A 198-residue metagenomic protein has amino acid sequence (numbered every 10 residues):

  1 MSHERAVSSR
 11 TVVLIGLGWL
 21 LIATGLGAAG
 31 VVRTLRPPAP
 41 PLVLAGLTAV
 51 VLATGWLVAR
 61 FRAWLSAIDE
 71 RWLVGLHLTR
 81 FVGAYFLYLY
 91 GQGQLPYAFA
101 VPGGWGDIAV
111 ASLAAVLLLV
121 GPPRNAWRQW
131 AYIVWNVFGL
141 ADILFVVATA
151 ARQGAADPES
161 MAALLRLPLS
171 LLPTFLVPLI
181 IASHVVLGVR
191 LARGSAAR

Functional and structural regions predicted by a protein language model:
S2-L17, R193: N-terminal membrane topogenic signal
H3-A6, R33-R36, A59-E70, P122-A131 (+1 more regions): Membrane-interface helix-boundary motifs at transmembrane edges
L14-A28, P41-A59, L140-V147: Hydrophobic core of alpha-helical transmembrane segments in multi-pass integral membrane proteins
T34-G93: A glycine-rich, hydrophobic loop/mini-helix early in the fold
A45-V58, A109-L118, L172-R190: Hydrophobic cores of alpha-helical transmembrane segments in multi-pass inner/ER membrane proteins, independent
G75-A131: Membrane-proximal helix-loop-helix units in multi-pass membrane proteins
G83-G91, A141-Q153: C-terminal TM-helix exit segments that contain a strictly Trp-centered aromatic cap at the helix terminus
G154-L172: Short, membrane-exposed interhelical loops at transmembrane-helix boundaries
